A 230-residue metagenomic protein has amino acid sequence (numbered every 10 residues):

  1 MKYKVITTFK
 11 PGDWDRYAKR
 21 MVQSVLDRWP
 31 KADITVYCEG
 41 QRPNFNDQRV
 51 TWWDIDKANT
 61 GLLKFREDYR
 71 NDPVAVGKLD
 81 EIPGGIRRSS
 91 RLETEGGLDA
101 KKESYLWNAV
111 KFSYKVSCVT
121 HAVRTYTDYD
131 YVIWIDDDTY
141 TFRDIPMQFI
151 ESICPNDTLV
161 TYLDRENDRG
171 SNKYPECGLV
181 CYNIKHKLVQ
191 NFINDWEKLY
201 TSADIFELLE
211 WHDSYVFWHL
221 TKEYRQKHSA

Functional and structural regions predicted by a protein language model:
M1-K101, R124-Y129, I184: N-terminal anchoring/stem segment of glycosyltransferases
R16-K19, S113-S117, W211-H219: A structural signal for well-ordered alpha-helical segments within the folded catalytic domains of diverse enzymes
P43-F45, G61, T141-D144, F149-I150 (+2 more regions): Short catalytic/ligand-binding loop motif for oxyanion handling, primarily in non-cytosolic enzymes, centered on
S104: Short acidic-hydrophobic catalytic motif
W107, S113-L163: GT-A fold catalytic core of metal-dependent nucleotide-sugar glycosyltransferases, centered on the diacidic
K115, I135, P175-G178, D213: Residues that flank catalytic or metal-binding motifs in active/ligand-binding sites
E151-S152, N156-C181: Short beta-strand-to-loop element that shapes/binds the nucleotide-sugar donor at the catalytic cleft/hinge
L179-A230: Catalytic core and acceptor-binding pocket of nucleotide-sugar-dependent glycosyltransferases
